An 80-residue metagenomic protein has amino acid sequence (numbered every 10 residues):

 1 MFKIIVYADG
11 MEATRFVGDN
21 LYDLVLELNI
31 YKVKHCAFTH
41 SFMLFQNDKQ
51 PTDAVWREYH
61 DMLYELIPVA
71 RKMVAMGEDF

Functional and structural regions predicted by a protein language model:
M1-E12, L44: Short aromatic-glycine-(Arg/Gly/Cys) micro-motifs in beta-strand/loop hairpins
M11-Y22: A short, exposed loop/beta-hairpin motif centered on an aromatic-Gly-Thr core
N20-I30: Charged, amphipathic alpha-helical segments
K32-F80: Short, mixed-charge low-complexity intrinsically disordered segments
